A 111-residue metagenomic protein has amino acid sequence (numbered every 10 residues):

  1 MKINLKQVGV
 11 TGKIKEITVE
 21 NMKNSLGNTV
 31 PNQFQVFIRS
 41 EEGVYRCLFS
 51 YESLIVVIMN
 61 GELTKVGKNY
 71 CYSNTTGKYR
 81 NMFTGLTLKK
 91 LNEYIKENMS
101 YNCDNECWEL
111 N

Functional and structural regions predicted by a protein language model:
M1-N111: Terminal leader/tail segments of proteins
